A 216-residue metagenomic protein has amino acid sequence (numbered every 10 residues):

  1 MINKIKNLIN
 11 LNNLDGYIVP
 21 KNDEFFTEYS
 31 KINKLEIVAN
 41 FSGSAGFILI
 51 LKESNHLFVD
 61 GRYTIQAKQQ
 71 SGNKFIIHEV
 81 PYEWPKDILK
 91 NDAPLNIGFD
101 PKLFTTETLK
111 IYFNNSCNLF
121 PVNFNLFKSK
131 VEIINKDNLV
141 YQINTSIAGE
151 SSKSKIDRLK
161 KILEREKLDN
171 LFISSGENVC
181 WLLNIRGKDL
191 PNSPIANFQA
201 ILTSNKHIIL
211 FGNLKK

Functional and structural regions predicted by a protein language model:
M1-L89, F104, T108-I111, N115-K216: N-terminal accessory/capping or targeting/presequence segment of soluble
I97: Ligand-binding face of N-terminal immunoglobulin V-set domains in extracellular IgSF glycoproteins
